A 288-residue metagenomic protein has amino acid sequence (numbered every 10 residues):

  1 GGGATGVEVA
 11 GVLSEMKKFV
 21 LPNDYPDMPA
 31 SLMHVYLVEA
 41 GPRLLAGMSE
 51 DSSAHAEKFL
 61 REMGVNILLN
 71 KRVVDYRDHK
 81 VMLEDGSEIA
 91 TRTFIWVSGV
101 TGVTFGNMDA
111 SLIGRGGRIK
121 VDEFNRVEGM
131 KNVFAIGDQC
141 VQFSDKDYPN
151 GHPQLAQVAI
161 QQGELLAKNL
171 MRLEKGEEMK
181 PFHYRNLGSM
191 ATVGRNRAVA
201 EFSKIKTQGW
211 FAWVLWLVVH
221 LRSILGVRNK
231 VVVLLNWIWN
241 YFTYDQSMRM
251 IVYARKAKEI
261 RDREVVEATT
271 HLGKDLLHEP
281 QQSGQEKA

Functional and structural regions predicted by a protein language model:
G1-A30: Rossmann-like NAD(P)H-binding beta-loop-alpha module
G3-G6, A159, A167: Catalytic nucleophile loop
L32-H34, N132: Residues at the starts of beta-strands that form the adenosine-phosphate
V35-G41: Conserved acidic E/D residue at the C-terminus of a beta-strand in Rossmann-like folds
P42-H55: Short beta-strand to alpha-helix junction loop
L69-K80: A conserved short coil-to-beta-strand element within the FAD-binding core of flavoproteins
H79-M82, E88-Q161: FAD-site-proximal beta/loop scaffold in flavoenzymes
Q162, A167-A288: C-terminal, flexible cofactor-proximal segment of oxidoreductases
